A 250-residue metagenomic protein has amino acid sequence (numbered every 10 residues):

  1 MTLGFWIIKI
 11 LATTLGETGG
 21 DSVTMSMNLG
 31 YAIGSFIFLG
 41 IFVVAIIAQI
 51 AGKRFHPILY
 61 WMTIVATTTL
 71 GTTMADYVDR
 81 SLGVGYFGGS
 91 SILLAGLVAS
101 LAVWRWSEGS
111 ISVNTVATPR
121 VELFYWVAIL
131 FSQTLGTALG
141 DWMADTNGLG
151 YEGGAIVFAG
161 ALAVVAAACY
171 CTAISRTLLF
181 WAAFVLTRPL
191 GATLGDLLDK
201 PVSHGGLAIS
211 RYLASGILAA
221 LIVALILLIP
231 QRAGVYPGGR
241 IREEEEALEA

Functional and structural regions predicted by a protein language model:
M1-A250: Polytopic alpha-helical membrane proteins, predominantly small-molecule transporters/carriers
